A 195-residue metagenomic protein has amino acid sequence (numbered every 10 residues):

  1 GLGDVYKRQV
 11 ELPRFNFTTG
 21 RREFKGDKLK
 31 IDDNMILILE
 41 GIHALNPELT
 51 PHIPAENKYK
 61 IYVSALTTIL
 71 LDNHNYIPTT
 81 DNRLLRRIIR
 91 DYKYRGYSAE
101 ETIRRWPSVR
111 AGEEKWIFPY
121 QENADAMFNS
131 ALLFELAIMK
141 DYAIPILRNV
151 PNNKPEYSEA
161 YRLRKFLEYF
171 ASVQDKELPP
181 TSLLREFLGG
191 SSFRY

Functional and structural regions predicted by a protein language model:
G1-Y6: Short, small-residue-biased leader/transition segments that mark boundaries at the very start of proteins
K7-P13, A99-T102: Acidic/polar loop patches that form or flank catalytic/metal-binding clefts of enzymes that bind anionic ligands
P13-M35: A contiguous, basic/glycine-rich beta-loop/short-helix subdomain that forms a polymer-engagement track
K28, M35, P47, G112-E113: Residue-level detector of functional hotspots within protein domains
I36-E40, Y62: Structural recognition of the conserved hydrophobic beta-strand(s) that form the central parallel beta-sheet of P-loop
I42-L45: Short beta->alpha connector loops
T50-Y195: Conserved NTP phosphate-binding and transfer environment spanning the P-loop NTPase/kinase superfamily
